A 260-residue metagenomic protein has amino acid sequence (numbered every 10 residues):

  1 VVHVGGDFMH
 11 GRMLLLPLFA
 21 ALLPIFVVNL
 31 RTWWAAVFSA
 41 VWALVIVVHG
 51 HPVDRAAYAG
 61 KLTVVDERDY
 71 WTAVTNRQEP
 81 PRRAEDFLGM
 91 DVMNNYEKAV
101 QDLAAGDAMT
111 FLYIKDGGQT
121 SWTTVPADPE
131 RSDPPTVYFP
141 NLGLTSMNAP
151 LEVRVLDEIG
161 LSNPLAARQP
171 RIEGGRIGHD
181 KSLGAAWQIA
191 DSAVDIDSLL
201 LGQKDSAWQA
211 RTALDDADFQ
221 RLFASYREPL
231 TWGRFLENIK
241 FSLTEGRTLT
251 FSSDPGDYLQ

Functional and structural regions predicted by a protein language model:
V1-G5: Juxtamembrane "helix-exit" motif on the non-cytosolic side of transmembrane helices
G6-T32: Hydrophobic/aromatic-rich transmembrane helices and adjacent perimembrane loops
D7-G11, H49-A56, S146-N148, N163-A167: Short catalytic/ligand-binding loop motif for oxyanion handling, primarily in non-cytosolic enzymes, centered on
L16, A59-D66, P170-K181: Repeat-unit-sized solenoid/scaffold elements
L23, N29-Y58: Signature aromatic-anchored transmembrane alpha helix within multi-pass, membrane-resident enzymes that catalyze glycan
K61-P80: Short extracytoplasmic/periplasmic juxtamembrane "stem" segments immediately C-terminal to an N-terminal membrane anchor
R77-Q260: C-terminal luminal/periplasmic domains and tails of membrane-associated envelope-modifying transferases
